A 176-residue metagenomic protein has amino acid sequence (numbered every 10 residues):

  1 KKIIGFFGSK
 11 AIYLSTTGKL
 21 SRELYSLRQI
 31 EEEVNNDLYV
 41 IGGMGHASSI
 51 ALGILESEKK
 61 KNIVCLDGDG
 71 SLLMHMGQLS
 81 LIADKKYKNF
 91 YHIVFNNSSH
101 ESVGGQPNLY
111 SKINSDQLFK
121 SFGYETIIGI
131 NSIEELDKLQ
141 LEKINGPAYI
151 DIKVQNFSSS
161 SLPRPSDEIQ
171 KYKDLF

Functional and structural regions predicted by a protein language model:
K1-M44: Active-site diphosphate/adenylate-binding microenvironment
S26-L175: Thiamine diphosphate
